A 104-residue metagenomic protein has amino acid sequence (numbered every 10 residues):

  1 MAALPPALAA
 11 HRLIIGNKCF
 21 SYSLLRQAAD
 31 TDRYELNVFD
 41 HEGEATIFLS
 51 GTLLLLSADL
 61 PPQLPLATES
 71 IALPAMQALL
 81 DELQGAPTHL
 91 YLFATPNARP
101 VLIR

Functional and structural regions predicted by a protein language model:
M1-D59, P74-R104: N-terminal metal-binding scaffold of metallo-dependent hydrolase/deaminase domains
E69-A72: Surface-exposed cleft-lining segments at the edges of enzyme active sites
